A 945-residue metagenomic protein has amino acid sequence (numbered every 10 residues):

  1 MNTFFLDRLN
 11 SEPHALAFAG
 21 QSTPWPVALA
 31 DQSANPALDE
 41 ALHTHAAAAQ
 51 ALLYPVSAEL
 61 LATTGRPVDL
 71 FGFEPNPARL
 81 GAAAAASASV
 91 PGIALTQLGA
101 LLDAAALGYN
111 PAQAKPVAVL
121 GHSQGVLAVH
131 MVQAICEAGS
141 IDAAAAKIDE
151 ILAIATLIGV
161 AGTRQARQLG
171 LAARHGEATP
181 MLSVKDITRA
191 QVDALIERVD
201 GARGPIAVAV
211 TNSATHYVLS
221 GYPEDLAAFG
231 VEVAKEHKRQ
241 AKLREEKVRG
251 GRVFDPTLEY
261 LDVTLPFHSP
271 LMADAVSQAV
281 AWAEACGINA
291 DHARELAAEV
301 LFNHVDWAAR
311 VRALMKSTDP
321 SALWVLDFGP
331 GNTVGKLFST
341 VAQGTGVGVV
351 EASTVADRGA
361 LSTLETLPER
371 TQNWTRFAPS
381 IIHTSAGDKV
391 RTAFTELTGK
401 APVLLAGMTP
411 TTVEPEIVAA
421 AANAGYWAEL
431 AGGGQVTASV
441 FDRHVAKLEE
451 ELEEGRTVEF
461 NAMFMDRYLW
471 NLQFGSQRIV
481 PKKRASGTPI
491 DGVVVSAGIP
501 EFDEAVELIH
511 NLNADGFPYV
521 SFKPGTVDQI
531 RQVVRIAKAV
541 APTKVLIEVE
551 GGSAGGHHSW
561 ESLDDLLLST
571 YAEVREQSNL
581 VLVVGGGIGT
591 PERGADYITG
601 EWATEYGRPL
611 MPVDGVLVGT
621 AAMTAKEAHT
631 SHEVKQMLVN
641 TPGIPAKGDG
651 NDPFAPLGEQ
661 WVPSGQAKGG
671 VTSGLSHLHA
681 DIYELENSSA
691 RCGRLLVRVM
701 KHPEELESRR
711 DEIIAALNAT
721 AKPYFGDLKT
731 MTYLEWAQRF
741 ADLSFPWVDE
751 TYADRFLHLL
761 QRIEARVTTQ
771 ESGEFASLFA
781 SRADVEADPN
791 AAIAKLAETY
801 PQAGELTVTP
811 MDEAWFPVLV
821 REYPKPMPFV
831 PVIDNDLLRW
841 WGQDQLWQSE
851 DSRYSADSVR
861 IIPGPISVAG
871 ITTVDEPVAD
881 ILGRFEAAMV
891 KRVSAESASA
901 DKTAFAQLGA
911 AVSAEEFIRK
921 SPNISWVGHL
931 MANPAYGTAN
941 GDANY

Functional and structural regions predicted by a protein language model:
M1-P116, C136, P266, P270-W374: Acyltransferase/transacylase module recognition
A19-Q21, H122-Q124, Y222, F328-P330 (+3 more regions): Glycine-rich beta-strand-to-loop/alpha-helix junction loops that act as flexible
V117-G125, V129: Gly/Ala-rich beta-loop-alpha elbow adjacent to hydrolase catalytic centers
A128-V132, R593: Hydrolases whose catalytic domains are alpha/beta-hydrolase-1, hotdog thioesterase, or metallo-beta-lactamase-like
Q133-F302: Alpha/beta catalytic cores of group-transfer enzymes, especially the acyltransferase/condensing modules of polyketide
P368-Q577, D784, A797-Y945: Active-site entrance/lid segments in N-terminal catalytic domains of soluble metabolic enzymes
H557, V574, N579, I598-Y945: Conserved active-site-proximal phosphate/metal-binding subdomains
